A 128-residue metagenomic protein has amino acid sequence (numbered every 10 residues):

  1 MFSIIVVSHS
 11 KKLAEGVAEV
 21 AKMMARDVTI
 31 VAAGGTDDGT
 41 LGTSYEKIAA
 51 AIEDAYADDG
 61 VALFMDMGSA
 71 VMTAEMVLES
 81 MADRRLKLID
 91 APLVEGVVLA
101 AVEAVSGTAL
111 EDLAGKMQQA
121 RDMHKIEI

Functional and structural regions predicted by a protein language model:
M1-I128: N-terminal loops that bind phosphate or other acidic moieties and the adjacent beta-alpha structural core
